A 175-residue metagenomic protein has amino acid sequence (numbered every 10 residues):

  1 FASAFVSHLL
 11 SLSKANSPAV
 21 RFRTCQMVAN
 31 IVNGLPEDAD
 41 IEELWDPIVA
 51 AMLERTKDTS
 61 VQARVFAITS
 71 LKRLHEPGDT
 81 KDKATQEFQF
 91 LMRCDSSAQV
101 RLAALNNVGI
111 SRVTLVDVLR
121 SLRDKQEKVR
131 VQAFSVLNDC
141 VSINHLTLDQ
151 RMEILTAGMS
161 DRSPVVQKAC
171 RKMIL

Functional and structural regions predicted by a protein language model:
A2-L12, D38-T56, G78-Q99, G109-Q132 (+1 more regions): HEAT/HEAT-like alpha-solenoid repeats
S11-K14, A29: Leucine-rich repeat
N16, I31-D38, T59, R73-G78 (+3 more regions): Residue-level signature of the C-terminal ends
S17-A19, L53, D58-Q62: Beta-strand-rich binding-surface signature of beta-sandwich/beta-barrel folds used to engage anionic ligands
V20, A67, E76-K81: Glycine/proline-rich, flexible active-site/cofactor-binding loop segments that harbor closely spaced acidic
Q26-N30, V65-R73, F90, L102-N106 (+4 more regions): Residue-level signature of alpha-solenoid helical repeat scaffolds
